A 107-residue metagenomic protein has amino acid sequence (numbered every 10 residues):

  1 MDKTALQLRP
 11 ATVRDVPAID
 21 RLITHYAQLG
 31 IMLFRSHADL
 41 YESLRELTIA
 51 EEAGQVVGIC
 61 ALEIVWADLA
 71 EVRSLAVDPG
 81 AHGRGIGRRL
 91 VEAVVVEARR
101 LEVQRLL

Functional and structural regions predicted by a protein language model:
M1-V13: Conserved N-terminal entry element of GNAT/NAT acetyltransferase domains
D2-T4, Y41-E42, E102: Short glycine-enriched loop/turn motifs at secondary-structure junctions
P10-P17, R21-R73, D78, V91-E92: Acetyl-CoA-dependent GNAT
A81, G85-A93, V103: Conserved acetyl-CoA pyrophosphate-binding loop and the N-cap/start of the following alpha-helix in GNAT-like
E97-L107: Conserved GNAT acetyl-CoA-binding A-motif
